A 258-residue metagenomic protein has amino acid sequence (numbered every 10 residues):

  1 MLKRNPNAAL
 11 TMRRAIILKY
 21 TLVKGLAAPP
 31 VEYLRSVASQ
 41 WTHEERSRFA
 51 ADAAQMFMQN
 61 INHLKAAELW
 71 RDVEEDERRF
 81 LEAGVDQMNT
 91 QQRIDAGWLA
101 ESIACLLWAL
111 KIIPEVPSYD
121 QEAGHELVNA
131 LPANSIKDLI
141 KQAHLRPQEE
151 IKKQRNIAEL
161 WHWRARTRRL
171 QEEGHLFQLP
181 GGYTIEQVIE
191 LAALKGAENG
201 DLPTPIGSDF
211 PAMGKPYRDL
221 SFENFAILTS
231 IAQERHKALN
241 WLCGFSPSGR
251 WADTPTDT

Functional and structural regions predicted by a protein language model:
M1-T258: Extended, charge-rich alpha-helical interface modules
